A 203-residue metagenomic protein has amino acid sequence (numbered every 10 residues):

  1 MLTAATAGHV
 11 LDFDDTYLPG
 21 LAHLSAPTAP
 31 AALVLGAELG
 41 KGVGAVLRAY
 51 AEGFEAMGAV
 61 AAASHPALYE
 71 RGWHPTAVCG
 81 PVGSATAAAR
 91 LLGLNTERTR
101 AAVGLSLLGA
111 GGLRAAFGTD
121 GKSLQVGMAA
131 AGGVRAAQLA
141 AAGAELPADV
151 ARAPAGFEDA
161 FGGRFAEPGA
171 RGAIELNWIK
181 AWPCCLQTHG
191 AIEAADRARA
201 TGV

Functional and structural regions predicted by a protein language model:
M1, H23-A26, G156: Secondary-structure junction/capping motif
M1-L11, L47-A62, R98-A110, D159: Short, charged, amphipathic alpha-helices and their helix-cap/turn boundaries
A4, P75, P81, T86-V203: Functionally critical mobile loop/hinge segments
H9-A62: Hydrophobic alpha-helical hairpins/lids featuring a short glycine-rich hinge
H9-Y17, V60-R71, L113-T119, P168-N177: Glycine/charged-rich beta-loop-alpha catalytic/anionic-binding loops adjacent to active sites
G20-A26, L47-Y50, L68-P81, K122-V126 (+1 more regions): Active-site nucleophile and cofactor-binding loops and adjacent substrate-binding regions of central metabolic enzymes
L39-G42, V60, S64, N95 (+2 more regions): Long alpha-helical scaffolds in large eukaryotic adaptor/regulatory proteins, encompassing alpha-solenoid repeat systems
